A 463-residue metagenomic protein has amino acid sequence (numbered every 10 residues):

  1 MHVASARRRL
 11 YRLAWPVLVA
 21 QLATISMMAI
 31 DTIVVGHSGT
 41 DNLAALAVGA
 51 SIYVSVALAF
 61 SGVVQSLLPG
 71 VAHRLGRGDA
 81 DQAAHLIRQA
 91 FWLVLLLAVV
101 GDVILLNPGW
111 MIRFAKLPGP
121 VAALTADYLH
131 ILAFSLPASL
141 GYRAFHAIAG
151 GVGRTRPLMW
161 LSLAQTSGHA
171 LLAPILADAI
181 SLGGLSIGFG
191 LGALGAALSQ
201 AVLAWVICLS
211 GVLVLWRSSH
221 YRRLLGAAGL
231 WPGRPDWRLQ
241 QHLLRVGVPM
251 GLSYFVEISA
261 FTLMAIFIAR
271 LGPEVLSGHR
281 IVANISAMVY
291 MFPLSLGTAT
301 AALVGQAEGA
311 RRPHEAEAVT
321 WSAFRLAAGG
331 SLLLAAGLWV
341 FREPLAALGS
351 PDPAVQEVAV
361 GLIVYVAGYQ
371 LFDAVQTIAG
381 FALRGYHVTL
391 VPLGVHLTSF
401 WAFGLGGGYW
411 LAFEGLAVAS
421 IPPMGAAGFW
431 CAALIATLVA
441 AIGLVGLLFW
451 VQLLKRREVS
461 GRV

Functional and structural regions predicted by a protein language model:
M1-V17, V71-P137, G168-L171, A179-V248 (+2 more regions): Short alpha-helical transmembrane segments in multi-pass integral membrane proteins
R12-D31, I131, S135, Y142 (+5 more regions): Transmembrane helical elements of multi-pass membrane transporters/channels
P16-A20, Y53-S61, L96-L97, I131-S135 (+8 more regions): Alpha-helical transmembrane segments of multi-pass integral membrane proteins
V17, Q21, T32-I33, A50 (+14 more regions): Transmembrane alpha-helix boundary and packing residues in multipass membrane permease domains and related
L22, S26-A44, I112-G119, I175-L191 (+5 more regions): Helix-terminus/linker motif at the lipid-water interface of multi-pass membrane proteins
V35-G36, A72, G150, L158 (+8 more regions): Helix-capping/transition residues at the boundaries of transmembrane alpha-helices and the short helical linkers
T40-S51, T125, L129, A197 (+3 more regions): Small-residue hotspots at the loop-to-helix junctions and early N-terminal turns of transmembrane alpha-helices
L43-D102, L106, Y142-G153, P157-L158 (+2 more regions): Small-residue-rich hydrophobic transmembrane alpha-helices
